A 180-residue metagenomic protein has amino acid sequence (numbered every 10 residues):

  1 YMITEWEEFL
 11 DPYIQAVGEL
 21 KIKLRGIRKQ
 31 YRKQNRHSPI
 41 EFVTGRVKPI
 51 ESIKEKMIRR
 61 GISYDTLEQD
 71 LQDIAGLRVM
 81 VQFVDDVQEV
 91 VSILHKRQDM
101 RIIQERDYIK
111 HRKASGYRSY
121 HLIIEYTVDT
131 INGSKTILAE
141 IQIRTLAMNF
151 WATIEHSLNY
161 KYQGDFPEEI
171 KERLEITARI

Functional and structural regions predicted by a protein language model:
Y1-Q72: Charge-rich, low-complexity segments
I3-W6, L10, V79, G164-P167: Short, structured coil/loop segments at alpha-helix boundaries
E68, V81-I180: Long beta-strand-rich cores associated with HINT superfamily self-processing modules
D73-L77: Short amphipathic alpha-helical segments
